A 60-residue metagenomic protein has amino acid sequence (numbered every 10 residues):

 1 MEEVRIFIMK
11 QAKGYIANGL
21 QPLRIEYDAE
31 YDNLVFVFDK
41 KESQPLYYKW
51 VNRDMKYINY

Functional and structural regions predicted by a protein language model:
M1-R24: N-terminal acidic leader/helix
R5, D28-E30, K56: Intrinsically disordered, low-complexity regions of eukaryotic proteins
K13-I16, A29-D32, P45: A broad, structure-centric signal for solvent-exposed, well-ordered loop/edge residues that line or flank functional
G19-V35, D39: Acidic, low-complexity, intrinsically disordered interaction modules
N33-Y60: Long, continuous compositionally biased terminal/linker segments
